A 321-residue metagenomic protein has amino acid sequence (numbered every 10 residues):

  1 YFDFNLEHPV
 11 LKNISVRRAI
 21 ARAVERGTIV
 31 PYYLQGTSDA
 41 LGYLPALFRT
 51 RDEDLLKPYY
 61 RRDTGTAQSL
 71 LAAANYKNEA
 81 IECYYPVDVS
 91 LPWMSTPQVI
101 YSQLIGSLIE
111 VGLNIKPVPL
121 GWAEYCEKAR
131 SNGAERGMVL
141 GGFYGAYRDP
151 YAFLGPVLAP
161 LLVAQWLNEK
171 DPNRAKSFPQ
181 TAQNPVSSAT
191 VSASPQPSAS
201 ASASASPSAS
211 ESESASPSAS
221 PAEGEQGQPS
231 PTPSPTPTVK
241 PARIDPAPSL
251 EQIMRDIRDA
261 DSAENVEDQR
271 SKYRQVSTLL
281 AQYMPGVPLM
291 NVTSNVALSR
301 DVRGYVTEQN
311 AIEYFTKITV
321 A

Functional and structural regions predicted by a protein language model:
Y1-D3, R22, V30-Y32, G42-Y43 (+4 more regions): Structural recognition of the beta-strand scaffold that forms the well-ordered cores of secreted hydrolase catalytic
F2, I14, R18, R22 (+11 more regions): Solvent-exposed, polar/charged alpha-helical surfaces in well-ordered, non-transmembrane soluble domains, broadly
F2-N13, R49-G65, K128-A134, G155-R258 (+1 more regions): Short, solvent-exposed loop/beta-turn-alpha elements that line the ligand-binding surface or hinge of extracytoplasmic
E7-R49, T96, L279-P288: Periplasmic-binding protein-like
H8-V10, R26-I29, T37-D39, F48-T50 (+4 more regions): Solvent-exposed loop/turn segments at secondary-structure junctions within structured extracellular/periplasmic domains
S38-A74, A80, D88-V99: Structural transition elements
A72-A146, V266, S294: Ligand/substrate-recognition segments at binding pockets and active sites
A74-L91, A260-R300: Bilobed periplasmic-binding protein-like "clamshell/Venus-flytrap" ligand-binding domains
